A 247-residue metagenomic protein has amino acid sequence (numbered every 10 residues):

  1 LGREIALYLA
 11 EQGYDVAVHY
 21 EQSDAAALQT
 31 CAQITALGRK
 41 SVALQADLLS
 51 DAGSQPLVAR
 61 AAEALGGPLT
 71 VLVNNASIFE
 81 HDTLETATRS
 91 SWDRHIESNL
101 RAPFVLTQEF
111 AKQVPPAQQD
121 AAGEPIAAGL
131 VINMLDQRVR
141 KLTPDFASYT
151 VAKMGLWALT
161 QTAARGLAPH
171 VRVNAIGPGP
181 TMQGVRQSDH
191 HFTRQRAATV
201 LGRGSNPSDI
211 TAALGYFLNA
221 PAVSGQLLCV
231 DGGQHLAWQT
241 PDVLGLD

Functional and structural regions predicted by a protein language model:
L1-A17: Canonical Rossmann dinucleotide-binding motif of NAD(H)/NADP(H)-dependent dehydrogenases/reductases, specifically
L9, P68, W157, L167-T181 (+1 more regions): Conserved Rossmann-fold SDR core element
N75-E80, G233: Conserved NAD(P)H cofactor-binding loop of Rossmann-fold oxidoreductase domains
T83-L84, T88-I96, Q195: Substrate-binding pocket helix/loop in short-chain dehydrogenase/reductase
T107-Q108, Q161: A short, exposed helix-loop element centered on a Lys and neighboring polar residues
Q119-A168, P180, Q234: Catalytic loop of short-chain dehydrogenase/reductase
N206-V230, H235-L236: C-terminal substrate-recognition "lid" of short-chain dehydrogenase/reductases
